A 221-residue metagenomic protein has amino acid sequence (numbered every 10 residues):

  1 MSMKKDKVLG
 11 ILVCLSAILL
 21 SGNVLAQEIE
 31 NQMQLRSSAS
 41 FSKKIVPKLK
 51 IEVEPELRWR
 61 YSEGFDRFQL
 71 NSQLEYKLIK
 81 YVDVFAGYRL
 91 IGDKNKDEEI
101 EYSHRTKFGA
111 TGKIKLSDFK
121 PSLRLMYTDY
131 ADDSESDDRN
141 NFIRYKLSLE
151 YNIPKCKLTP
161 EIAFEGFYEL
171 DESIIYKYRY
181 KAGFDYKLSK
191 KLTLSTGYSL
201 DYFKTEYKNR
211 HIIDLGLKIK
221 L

Functional and structural regions predicted by a protein language model:
L25-I29, W59-E63, N95-E101, D132-D138 (+2 more regions): Outer-membrane beta-barrel domain signature
Q27-L78, D83-F85, K94: Start-of-domain marker
N31-L35, D66-F68, Y102-T106, R139-I143 (+2 more regions): Residues that define the transmembrane beta-barrel architecture of outer-membrane proteins
S37-K43, S72-Y76, F108-G112, Y127 (+3 more regions): Residues on the lipid-exposed face of transmembrane beta-strands in outer-membrane beta-barrel proteins
I45-V53, Y81-A86, S117-P121, K155-T159 (+1 more regions): Repeated loop/turn-to-beta-strand initiation elements of outer-membrane beta-barrel proteins
P55-Y61, Y88-K94, I114-L116, Y127-A131 (+3 more regions): Transmembrane beta-strands of outer-membrane beta-barrel pores
I162, I174-L221: Predominantly the C-terminal beta-signal and adjacent terminal strand-loop region of outer-membrane beta-barrel
